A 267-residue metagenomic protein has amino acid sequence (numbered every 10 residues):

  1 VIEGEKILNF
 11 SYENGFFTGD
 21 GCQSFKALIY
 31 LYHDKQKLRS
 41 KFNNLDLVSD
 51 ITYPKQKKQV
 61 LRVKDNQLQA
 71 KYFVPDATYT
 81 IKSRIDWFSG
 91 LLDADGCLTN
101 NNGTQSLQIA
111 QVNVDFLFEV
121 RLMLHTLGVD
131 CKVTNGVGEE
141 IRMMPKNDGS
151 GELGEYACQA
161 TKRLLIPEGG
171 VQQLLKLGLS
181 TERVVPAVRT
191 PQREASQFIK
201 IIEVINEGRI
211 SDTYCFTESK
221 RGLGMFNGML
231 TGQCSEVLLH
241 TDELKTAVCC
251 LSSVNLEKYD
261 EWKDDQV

Functional and structural regions predicted by a protein language model:
V1-Q233: Internal intein/HINT superfamily modules and their associated LAGLIDADG
T18-G21, L31-H33, L45, Q233-V267: Function-dense linear segments that define catalytic or interfacial modules in macromolecule-processing proteins
